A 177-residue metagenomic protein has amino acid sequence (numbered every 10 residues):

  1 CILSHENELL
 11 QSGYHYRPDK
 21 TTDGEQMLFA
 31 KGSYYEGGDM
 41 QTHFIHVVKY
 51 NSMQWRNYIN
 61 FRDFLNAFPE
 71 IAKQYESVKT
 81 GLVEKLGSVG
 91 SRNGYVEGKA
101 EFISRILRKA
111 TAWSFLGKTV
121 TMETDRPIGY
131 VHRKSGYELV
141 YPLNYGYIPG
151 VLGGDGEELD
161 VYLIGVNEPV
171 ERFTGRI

Functional and structural regions predicted by a protein language model:
I2-I177: Hydrophobic N-terminal alpha-helices or hydrophobic patches in metabolic proteins across all domains of life
